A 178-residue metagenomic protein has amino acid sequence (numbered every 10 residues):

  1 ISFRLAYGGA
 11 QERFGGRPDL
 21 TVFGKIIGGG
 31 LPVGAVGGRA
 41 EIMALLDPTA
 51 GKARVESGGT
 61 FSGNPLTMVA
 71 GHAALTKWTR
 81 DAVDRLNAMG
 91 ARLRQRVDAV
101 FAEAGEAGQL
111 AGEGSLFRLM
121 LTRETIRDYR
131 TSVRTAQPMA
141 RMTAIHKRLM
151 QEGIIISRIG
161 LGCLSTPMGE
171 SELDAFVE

Functional and structural regions predicted by a protein language model:
I1-E178: Conserved N-terminal phosphate-binding loop of PLP-dependent enzymes in the Aspartate aminotransferase
